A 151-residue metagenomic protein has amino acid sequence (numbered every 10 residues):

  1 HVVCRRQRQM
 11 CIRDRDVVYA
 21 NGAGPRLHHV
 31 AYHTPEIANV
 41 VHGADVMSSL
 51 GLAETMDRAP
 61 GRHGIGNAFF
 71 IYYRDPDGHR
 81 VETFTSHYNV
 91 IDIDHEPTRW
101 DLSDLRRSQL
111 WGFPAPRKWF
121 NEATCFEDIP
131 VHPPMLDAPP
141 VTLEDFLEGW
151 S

Functional and structural regions predicted by a protein language model:
H1-I12: Single conserved hydrophobic/aromatic residue that forms the stacking wall/gate of nucleotide- or nucleobase-binding
C4, A20, Y72-R74: Well-ordered beta-strand positions
R5, R15, E82: Aromatic/pi-system hotspot detector in well-structured domains
R13-Y19: Intrinsic, low-complexity N-terminal interaction/targeting segments
G24: Long C-terminal interaction/binding lobes of large macromolecular proteins
Y32-S151: Vicinal oxygen chelate
